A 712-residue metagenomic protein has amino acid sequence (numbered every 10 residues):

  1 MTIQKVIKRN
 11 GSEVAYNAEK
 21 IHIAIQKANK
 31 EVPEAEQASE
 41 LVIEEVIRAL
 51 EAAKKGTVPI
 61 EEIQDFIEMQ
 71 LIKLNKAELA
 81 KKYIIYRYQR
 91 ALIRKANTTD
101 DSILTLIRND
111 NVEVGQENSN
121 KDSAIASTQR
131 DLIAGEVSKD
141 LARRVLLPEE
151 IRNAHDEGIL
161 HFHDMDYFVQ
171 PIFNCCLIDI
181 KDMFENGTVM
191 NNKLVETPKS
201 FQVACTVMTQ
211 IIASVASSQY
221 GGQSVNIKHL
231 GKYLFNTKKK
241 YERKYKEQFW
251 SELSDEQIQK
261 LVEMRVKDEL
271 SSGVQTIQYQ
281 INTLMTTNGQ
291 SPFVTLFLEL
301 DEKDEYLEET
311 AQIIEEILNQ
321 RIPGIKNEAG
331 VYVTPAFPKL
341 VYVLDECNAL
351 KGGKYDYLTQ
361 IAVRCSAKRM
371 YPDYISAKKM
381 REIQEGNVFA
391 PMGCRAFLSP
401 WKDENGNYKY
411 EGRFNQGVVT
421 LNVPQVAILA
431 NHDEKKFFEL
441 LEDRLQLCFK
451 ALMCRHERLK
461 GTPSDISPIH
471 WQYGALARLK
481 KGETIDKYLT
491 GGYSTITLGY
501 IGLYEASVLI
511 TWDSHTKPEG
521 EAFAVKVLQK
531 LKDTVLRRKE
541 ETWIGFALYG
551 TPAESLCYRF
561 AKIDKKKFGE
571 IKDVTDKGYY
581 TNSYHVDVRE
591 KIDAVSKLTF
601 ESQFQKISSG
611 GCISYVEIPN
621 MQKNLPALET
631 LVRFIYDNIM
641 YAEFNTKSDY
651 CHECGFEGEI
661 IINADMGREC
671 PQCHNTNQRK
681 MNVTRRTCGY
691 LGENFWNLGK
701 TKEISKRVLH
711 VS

Functional and structural regions predicted by a protein language model:
M1-L106, S705-H710: Charged, amphipathic alpha-helical regulatory modules used for macromolecular assembly or allosteric control
A18-H22, N75-E78, D304-T310, T511-H515 (+2 more regions): Short amphipathic alpha-helical segments with coiled-coil-like heptad repeat character
Q37, V58-E61, S494, P518 (+1 more regions): Short, solvent-exposed positions on alpha-helices
L92-I93, T99-G492, D513, K517-Q678 (+1 more regions): Conserved catalytic cores of very large enzyme subunits
L270-V274, Q278, L509, K700-K706: Metallocofactor- and cofactor-centric catalytic cores in central/energy metabolism, strongly enriched
I496-L509, Q529, R686: Contiguous, well-ordered alpha-helical segments that form the cores/surfaces of helical PPI scaffolds
H674-S712: Long insertion/accessory domains within large nucleic-acid-processing enzymes
